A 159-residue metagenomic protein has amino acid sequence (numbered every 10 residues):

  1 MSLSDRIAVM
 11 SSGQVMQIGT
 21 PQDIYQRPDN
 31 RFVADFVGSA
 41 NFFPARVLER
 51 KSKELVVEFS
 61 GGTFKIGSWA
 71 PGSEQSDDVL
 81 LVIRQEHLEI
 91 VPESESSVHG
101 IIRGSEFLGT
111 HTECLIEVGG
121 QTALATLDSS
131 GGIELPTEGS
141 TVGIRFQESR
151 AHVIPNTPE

Functional and structural regions predicted by a protein language model:
M1-S4, F36: Hydrophobic Walker B segment
R6, I18-G19, R27: Short, glycine/charged-rich "phosphate-handling" switch motifs in NTP-dependent and phosphotransfer domains
V9-M10, I83: Catalytic metal- and UDP-sugar-binding loop of GT-A-like glycosyltransferases, i.e., residues flanking the conserved
Q22-Q26, A34-V37: Short acidic-hydrophobic catalytic motif
A40-F42, E49-E159: Non-catalytic connector elements of ABC transporters
